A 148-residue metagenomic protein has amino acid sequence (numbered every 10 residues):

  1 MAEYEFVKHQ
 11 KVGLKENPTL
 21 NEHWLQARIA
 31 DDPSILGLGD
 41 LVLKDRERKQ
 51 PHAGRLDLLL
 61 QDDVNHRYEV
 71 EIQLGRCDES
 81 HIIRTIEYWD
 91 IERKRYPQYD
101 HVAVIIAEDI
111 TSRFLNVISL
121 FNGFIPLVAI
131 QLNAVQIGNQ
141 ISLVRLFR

Functional and structural regions predicted by a protein language model:
M1-R148: Charged, terminal alpha-helix-loop-beta segments that serve as non-catalytic nucleic-acid engagement and/or assembly
